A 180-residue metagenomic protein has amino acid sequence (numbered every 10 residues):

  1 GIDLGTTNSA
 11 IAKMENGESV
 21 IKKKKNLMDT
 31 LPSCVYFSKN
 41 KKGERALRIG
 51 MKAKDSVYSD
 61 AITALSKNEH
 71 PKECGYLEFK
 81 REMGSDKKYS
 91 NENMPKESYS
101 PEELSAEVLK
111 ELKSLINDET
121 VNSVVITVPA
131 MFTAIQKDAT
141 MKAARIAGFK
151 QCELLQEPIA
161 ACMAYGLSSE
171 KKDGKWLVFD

Functional and structural regions predicted by a protein language model:
G1-D3, K23-N26, S168: Short linear motifs in intrinsically disordered
G1-L4, V125, W176-D180: Short glycine-aspartate micro-motif
T7: Conserved phosphate-interacting/catalytic interface
M14, Q136-T140, A164-S168: Short acidic, glycine/serine/threonine-rich loops at helix termini
G17-Q156: Phosphate-binding loop and its immediate beta->loop->alpha context in nucleotide/phosphate-handling enzymes
E153-F179: Conserved phosphate-binding catalytic cores of ATP/NTP-utilizing and phosphoryl-transfer enzymes
